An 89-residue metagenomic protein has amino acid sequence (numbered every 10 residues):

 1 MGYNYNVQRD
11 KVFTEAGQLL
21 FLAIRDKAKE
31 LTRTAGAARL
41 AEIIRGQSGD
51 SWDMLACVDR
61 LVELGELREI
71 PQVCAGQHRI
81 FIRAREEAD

Functional and structural regions predicted by a protein language model:
M1-A23: Long, low-complexity, charged/polar intrinsically disordered regions in eukaryotic proteins
Q18-A35: Positively charged, polyanion-binding regions of nucleic-acid-associated proteins
T34-G46: Short acidic, hydrophobic short linear motifs in intrinsically disordered regions
S48-E63: Short amphipathic alpha-helical interaction segments
V62-Q72: A short, conserved structural fragment
C74-H78: Short acidic/glycine-enriched loop/turn segments that link adjacent beta-strands
R79-R83: Short, amphipathic C-terminal "tail helix"
A84-D89: Short, amphipathic alpha-helical interaction segments positioned at domain boundaries
